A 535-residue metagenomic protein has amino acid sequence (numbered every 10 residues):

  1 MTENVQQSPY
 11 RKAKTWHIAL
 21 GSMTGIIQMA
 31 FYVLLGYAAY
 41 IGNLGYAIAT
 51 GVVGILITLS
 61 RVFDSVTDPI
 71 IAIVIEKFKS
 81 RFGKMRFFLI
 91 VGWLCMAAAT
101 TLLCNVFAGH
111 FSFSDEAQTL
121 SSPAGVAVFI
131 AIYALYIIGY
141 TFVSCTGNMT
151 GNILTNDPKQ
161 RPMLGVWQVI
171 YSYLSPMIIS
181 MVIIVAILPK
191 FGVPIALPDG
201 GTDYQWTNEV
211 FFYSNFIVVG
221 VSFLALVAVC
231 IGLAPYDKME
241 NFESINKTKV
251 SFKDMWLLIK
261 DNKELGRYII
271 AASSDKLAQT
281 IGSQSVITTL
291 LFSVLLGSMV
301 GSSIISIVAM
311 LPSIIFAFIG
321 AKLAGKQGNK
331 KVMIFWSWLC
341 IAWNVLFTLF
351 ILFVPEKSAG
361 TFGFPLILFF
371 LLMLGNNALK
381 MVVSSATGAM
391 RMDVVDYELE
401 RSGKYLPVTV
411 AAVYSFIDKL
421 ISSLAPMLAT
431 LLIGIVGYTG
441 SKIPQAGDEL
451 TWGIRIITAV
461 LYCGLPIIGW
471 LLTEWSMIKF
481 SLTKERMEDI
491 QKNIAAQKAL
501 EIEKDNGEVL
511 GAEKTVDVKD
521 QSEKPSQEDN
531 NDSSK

Functional and structural regions predicted by a protein language model:
T2-V518: Membrane-embedded alpha-helical bundles of multi-pass transporters/translocases, especially carrier/permease families
D517-K535: Long, low-complexity, intrinsically disordered segments
